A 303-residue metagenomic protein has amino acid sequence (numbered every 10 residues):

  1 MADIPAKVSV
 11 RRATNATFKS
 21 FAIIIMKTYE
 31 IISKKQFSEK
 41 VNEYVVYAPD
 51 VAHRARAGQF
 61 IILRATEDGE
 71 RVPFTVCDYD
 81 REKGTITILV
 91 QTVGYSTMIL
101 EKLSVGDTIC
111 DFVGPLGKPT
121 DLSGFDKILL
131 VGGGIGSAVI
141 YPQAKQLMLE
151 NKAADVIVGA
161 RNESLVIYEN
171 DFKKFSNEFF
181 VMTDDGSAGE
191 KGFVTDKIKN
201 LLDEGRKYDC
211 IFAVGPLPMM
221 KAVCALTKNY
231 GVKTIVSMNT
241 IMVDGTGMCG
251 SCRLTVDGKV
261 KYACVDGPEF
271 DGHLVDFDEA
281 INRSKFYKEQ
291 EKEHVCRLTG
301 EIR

Functional and structural regions predicted by a protein language model:
I25-V105: Ferredoxin-reductase
L63, D111-F112, L254: A generic structural signal for residues embedded in beta-strands
T66, G114-P115, D257: Short, surface-exposed secondary-structure boundary micro-motifs
G69-V76, L116-D126, C264: Short, Lys/Arg- and Gly-enriched loop/turn segments at beta-strand edges
Y95-V243: FNR/FR-type flavoprotein reductase catalytic core
V139, L217-P218, N239-E269, R297-G300: Local cysteine-cluster metal-coordination motifs and their immediate loop/turn environment, predominantly Fe-S cluster
Y262-D266, F270-R303: Short Fe-S-cluster ligation motifs
